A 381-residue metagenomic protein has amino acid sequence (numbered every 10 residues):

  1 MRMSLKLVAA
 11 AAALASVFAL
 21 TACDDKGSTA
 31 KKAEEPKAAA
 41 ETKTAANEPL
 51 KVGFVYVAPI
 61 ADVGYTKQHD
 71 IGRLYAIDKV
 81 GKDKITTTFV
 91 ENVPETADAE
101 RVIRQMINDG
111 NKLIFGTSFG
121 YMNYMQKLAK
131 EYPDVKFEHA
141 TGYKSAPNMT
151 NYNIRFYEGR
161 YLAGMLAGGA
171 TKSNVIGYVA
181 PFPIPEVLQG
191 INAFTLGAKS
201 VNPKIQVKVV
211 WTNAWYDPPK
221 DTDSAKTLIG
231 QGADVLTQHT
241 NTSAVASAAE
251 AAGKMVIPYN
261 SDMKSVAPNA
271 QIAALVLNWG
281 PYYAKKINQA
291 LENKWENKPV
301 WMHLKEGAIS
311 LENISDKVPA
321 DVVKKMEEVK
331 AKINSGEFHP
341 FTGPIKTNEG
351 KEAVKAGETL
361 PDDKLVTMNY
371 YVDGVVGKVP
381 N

Functional and structural regions predicted by a protein language model:
M1-A10: Bacterial N-terminal signal peptides that target proteins for export
F18-A22: C-terminal motif of bacterial Sec signal peptides marking the signal peptidase cleavage site
D25-N381: A residue-level marker of the well-folded mature domains of exported/periplasmic proteins
